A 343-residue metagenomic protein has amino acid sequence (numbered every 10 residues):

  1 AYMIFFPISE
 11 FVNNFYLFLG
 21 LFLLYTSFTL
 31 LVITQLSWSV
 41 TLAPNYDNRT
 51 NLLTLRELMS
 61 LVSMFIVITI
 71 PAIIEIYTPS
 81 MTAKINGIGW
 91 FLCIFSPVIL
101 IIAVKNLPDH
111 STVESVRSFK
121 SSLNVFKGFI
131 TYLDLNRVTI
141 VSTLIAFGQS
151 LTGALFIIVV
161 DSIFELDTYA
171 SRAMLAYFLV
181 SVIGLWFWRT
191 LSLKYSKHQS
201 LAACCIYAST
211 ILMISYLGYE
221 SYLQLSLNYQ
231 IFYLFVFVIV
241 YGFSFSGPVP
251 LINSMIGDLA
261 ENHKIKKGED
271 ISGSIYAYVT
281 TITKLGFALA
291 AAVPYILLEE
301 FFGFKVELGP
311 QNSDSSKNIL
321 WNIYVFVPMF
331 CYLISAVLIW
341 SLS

Functional and structural regions predicted by a protein language model:
A1-S343: Membrane-embedded alpha-helical bundles of multi-pass transporters/translocases, especially carrier/permease families
